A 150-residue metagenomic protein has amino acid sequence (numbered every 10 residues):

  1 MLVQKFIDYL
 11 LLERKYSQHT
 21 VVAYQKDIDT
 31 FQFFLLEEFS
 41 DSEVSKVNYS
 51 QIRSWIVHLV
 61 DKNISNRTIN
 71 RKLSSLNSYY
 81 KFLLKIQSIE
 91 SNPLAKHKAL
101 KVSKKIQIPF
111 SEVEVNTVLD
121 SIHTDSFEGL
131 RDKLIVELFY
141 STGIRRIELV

Functional and structural regions predicted by a protein language model:
M1-V150: Conserved catalytic core of the tyrosine transesterase superfamily
